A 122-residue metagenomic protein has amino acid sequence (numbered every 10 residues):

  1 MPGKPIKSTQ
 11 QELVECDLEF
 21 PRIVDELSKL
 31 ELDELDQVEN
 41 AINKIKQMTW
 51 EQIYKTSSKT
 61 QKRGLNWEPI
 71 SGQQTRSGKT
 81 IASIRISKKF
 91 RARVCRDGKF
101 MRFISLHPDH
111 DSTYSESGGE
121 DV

Functional and structural regions predicted by a protein language model:
M1-K89, R96-V122: Basic, Lys/Arg-enriched alpha-helical interface segments
